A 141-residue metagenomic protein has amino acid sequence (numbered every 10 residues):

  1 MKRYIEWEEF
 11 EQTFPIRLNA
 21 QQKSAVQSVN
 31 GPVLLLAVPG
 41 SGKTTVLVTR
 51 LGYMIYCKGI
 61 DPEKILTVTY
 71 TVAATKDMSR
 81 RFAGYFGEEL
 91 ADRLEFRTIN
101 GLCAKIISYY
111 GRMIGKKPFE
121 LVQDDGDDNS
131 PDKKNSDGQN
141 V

Functional and structural regions predicted by a protein language model:
M1-I114: P-loop NTPase Walker
A91-L94, G111-V141: ATP-hydrolysis module of ASCE/P-loop NTPase motor domains, specifically the Walker B Asp-Glu catalytic pair
